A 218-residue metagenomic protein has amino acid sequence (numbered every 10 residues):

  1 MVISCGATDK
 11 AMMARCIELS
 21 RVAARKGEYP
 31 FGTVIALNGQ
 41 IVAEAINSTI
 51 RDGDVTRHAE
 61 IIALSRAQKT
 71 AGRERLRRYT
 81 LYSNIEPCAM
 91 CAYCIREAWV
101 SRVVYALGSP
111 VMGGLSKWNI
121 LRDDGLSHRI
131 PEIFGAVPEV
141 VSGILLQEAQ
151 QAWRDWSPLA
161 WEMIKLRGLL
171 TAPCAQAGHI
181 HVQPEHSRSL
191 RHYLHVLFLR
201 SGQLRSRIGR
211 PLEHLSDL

Functional and structural regions predicted by a protein language model:
M1-A23, Y93-L218: Zinc-dependent deaminase
C16, S20-A23, T33, A43 (+2 more regions): Small-residue (primarily alanine) positions within well-ordered alpha-helices, especially packing/interaction faces
K26-P30: Short, flexible loop/turn motifs enriched in small residues
F31-G39: Short beta-strand scaffold segments in enzyme catalytic cores
V42-T49: Short beta->alpha transition motifs characteristic of CBS
T49, S83, L107: Residues that line or immediately flank small-molecule/substrate-binding pockets and catalytic motifs
R51-I61: A short, polar/charged loop-to-alpha-helix boundary motif
S65-R102: Helix-adjacent hinge/juxtasegments
